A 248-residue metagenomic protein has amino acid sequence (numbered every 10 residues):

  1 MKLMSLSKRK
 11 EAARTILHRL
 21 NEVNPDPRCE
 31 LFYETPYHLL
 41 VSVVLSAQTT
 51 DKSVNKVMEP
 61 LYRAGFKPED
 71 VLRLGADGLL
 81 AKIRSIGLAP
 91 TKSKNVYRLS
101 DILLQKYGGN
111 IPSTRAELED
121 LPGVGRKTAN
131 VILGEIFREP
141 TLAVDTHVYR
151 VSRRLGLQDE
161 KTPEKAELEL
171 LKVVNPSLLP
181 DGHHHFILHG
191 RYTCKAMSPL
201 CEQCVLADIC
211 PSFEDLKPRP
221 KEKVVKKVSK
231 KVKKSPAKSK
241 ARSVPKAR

Functional and structural regions predicted by a protein language model:
M1-S7, L216-R248: Polybasic, lysine-enriched low-complexity intrinsically disordered terminal tails
K2-K223: Catalytic cores of DNA base-excision repair glycosylases
